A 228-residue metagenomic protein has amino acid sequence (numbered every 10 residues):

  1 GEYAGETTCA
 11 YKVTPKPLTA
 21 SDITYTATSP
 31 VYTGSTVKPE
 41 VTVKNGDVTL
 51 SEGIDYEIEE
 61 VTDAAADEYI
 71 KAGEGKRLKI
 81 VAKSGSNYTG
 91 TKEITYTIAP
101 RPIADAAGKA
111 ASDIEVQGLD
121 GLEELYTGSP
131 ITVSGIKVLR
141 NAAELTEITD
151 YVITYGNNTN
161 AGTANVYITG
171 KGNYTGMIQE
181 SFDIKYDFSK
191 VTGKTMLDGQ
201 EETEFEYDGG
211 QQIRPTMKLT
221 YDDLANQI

Functional and structural regions predicted by a protein language model:
G1, T7-V13, V48-T89, L139-T175 (+2 more regions): Serine/threonine-rich, repeat-prone extracellular segments and beta-strand-based repeat modules of secreted/surface
A10-T14, T95-R101, S181-K185: Short beta-strand edge segments in extracellular beta-sheet folds
P15-T49, P100-A143, D187-Q227: Solvent-exposed, low-complexity, repeat-rich "mucin-like" stalks and linkers
T42, V81-K83, T97, I136-K137 (+3 more regions): Residue-level recognition of well-ordered beta-strand positions that form the cores of beta-sheet-rich folds across
